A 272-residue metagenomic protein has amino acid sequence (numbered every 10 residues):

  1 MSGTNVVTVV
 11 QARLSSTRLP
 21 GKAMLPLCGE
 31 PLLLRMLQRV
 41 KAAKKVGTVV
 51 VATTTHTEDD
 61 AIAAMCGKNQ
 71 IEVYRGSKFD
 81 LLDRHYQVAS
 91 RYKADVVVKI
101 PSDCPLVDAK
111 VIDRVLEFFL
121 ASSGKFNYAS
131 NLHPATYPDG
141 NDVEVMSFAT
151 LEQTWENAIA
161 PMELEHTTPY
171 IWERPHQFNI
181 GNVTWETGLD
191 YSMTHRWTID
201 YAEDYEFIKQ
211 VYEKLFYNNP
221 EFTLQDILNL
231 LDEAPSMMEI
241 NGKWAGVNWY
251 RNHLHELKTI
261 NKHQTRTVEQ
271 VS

Functional and structural regions predicted by a protein language model:
S2, T168-S272: Conserved alpha/beta core of the MobA/IspD/sugar-nucleotide pyrophosphorylase nucleotidyltransferase superfamily
G3-T53: N-terminal glycine-rich phosphate-binding loop and ensuing alpha1 helix
E58-G67: Acidic helix N-cap motif at the loop->helix transition within catalytic regions of sugar-transfer enzymes
G67-F79, S90: Conserved donor nucleotide-binding strand/loop of the catalytic core
L81-Q87, P101-F118: Acidic donor-binding/catalytic loop of UDP-sugar-dependent glycosyltransferases, especially processive GT2
V97-V98: Short aromatic/hydrophobic "clamp" motif used to bind/position activated sugar donors
D108-T136: Conserved donor-nucleotide/metal-binding helix-loop-beta segment in metal-dependent transferases, i.e., the alpha-helix
M146, L151-R174: Anionic-ligand binding region
